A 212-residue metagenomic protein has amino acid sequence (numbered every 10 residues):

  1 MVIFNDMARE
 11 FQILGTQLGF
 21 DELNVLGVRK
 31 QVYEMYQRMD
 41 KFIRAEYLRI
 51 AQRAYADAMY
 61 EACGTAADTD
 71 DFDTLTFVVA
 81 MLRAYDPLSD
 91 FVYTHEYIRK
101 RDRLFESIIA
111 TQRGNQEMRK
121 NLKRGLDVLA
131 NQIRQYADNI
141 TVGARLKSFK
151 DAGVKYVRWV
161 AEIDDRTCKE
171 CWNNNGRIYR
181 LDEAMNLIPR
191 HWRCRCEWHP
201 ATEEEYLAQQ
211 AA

Functional and structural regions predicted by a protein language model:
M1-A144, A152-G153, T202-A212: N-terminal leader/targeting and assembly helices and adjacent pre-domain segments
R124-A211: Acidic, glycine-rich two-metal-ion catalytic cores of nucleic acid-processing enzymes
